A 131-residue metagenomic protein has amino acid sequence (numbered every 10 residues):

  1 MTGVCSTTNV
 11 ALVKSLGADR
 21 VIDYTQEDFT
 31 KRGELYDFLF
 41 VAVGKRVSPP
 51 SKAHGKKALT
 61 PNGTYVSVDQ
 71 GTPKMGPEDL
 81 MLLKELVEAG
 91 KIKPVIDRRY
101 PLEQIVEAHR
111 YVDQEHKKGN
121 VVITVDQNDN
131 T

Functional and structural regions predicted by a protein language model:
M1-T131: Terminal helix/beta-alpha structural elements that buttress the NAD(P)+-binding lobe
